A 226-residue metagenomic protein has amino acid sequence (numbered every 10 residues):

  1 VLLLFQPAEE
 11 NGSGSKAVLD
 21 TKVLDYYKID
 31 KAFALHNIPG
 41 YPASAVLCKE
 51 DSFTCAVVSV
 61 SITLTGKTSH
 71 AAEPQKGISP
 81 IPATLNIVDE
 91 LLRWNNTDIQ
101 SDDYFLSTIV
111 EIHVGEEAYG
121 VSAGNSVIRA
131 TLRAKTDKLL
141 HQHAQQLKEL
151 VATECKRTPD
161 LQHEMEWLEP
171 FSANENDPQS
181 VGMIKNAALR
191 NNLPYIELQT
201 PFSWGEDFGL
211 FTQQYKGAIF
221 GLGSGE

Functional and structural regions predicted by a protein language model:
V1-E111, G115-V121, G205-E206: Histidine/acidic-residue-rich, glycine-tolerant segments that coordinate divalent metal ions
L85-E226: Metal-dependent amide/peptide-bond hydrolase catalytic core, centered on the "pita-bread" metallohydrolase fold
